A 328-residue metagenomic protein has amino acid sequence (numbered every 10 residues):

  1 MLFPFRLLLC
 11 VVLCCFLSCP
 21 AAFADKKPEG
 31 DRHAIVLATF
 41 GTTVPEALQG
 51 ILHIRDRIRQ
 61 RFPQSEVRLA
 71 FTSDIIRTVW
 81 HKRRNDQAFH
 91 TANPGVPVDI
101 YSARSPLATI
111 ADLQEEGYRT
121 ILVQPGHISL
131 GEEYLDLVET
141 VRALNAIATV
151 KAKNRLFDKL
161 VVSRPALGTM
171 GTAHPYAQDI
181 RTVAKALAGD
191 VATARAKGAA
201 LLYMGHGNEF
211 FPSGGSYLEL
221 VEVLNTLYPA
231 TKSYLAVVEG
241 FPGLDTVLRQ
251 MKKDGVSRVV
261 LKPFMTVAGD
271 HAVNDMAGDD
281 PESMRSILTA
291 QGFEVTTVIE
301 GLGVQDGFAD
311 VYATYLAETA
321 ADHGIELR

Functional and structural regions predicted by a protein language model:
M1-P4: N-terminal secretory signal peptides that target proteins for export/translocation
L7-S18: Bacterial N-terminal signal peptides
F23-R328: Active-site-proximal alpha-helix that buttresses catalytic centers in soluble enzyme cores
